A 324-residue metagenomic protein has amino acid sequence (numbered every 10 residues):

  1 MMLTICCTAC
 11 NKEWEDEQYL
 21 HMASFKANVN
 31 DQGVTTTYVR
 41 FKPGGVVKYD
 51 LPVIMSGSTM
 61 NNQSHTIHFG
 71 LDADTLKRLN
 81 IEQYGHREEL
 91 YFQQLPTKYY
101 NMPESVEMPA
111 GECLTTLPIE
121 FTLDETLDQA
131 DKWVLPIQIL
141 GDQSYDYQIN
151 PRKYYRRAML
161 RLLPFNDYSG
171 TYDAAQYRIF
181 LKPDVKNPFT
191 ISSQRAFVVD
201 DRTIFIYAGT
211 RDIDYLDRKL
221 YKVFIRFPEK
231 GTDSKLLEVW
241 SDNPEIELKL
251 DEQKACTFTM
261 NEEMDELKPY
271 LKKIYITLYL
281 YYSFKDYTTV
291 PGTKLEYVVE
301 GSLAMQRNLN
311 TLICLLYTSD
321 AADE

Functional and structural regions predicted by a protein language model:
C6-A9: C-terminal motif of bacterial Sec signal peptides marking the signal peptidase cleavage site
N11-E13: Bacterial signal peptide processing site
Q18-G57: Beta-sheet-dominated interaction scaffolds and their linkers
Q63-R78, T116-D142: Contiguous beta-strand segments of beta-sheet-rich domains
N80-E104: Short beta-strand and strand-turn-strand segments in soluble, beta-rich domains
D167-P183: Tryptophan-anchored aromatic micro-motifs
N187-W240: N-terminal glycine/threonine-rich, aromatic-flanked beta-hairpin/loop signature
Y317-E324: Conserved small/polar residues in nucleotide/adenosyl-binding loops
